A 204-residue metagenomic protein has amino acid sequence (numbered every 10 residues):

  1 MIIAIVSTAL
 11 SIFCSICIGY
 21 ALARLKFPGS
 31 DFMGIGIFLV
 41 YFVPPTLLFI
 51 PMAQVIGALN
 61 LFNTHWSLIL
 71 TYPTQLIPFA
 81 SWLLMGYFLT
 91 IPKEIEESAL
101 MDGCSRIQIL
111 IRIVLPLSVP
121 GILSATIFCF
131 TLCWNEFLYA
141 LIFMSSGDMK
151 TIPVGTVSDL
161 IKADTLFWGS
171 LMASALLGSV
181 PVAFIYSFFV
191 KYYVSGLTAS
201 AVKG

Functional and structural regions predicted by a protein language model:
M1-G204: A structural signal for multi-pass alpha-helical bundles of membrane permease subunits that mediate small-molecule
